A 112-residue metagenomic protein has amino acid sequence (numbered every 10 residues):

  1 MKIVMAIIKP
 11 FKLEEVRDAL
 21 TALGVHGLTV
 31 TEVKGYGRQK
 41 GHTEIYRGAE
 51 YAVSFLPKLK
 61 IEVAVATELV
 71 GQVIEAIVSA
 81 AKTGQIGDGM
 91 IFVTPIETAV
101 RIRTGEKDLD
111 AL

Functional and structural regions predicted by a protein language model:
M1-L112: Positively charged, small/polar-rich N-terminal and surface patches that mediate targeting and assembly and bind
